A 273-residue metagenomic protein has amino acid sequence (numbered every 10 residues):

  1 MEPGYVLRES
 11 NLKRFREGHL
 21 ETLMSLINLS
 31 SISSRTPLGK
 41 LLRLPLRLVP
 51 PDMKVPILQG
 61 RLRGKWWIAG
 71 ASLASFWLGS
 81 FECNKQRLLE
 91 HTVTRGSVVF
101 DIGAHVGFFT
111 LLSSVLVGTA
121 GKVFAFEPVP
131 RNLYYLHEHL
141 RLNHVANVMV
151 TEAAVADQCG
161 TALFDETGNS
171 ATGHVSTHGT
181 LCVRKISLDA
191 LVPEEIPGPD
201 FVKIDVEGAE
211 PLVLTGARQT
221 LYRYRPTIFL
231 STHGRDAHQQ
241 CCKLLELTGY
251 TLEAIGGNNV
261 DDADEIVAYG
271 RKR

Functional and structural regions predicted by a protein language model:
E2-P130, Y134-H139, N143, V192-E195 (+1 more regions): S-adenosyl-L-methionine
L78-V98, V145, M149, T161-L163 (+3 more regions): Short internal loop-to-helix segment that lines adenine-nucleotide cofactor pockets
A104-V106, P130, V155-D157, V206-G208 (+1 more regions): Short, glycine/acidic-enriched loop or turn micro-motifs at the edges of active sites
T119-G121, Y224-T227, Y250: A short helix->loop->beta-strand "cap" motif at the edges of active sites that frequently abuts
M149-T151, E253: General small-molecule cofactor/ligand-binding pocket signal
L230-T232: A cross-domain feature marking catalytic cores of carbohydrate-active enzymes and several ubiquitous metabolic/repair
H238-R273: Binuclear metal-ion centers of metallo-dependent hydrolases, dominated by the metallo-beta-lactamase
